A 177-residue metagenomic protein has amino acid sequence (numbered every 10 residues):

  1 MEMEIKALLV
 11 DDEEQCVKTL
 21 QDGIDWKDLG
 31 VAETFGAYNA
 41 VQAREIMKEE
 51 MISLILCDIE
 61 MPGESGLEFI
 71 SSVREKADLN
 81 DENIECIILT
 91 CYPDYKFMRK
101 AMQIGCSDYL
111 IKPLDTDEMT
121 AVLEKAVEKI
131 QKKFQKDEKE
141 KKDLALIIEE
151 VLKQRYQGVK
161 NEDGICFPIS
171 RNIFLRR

Functional and structural regions predicted by a protein language model:
D11, D58: Active-site residues of response regulator receiver
E14-F35: Two-component/phosphorelay signaling modules centered on CheY-like receiver
D28-Y38, I46, M98: Short hydrophobic/Thr-rich beta-strand motif most characteristic of the beta2 strand and flanking loop of CheY-like
G36-E45, S65-F69: Helix N-cap/capping motif at the beta->alpha junctions
M61: Receiver (REC) domain active-site loop signature in two-component systems and cognate sites in sensor histidine kinases
E68, P93-D108: Alpha4 helix (beta4-alpha4-beta5 surface) of REC/receiver domains from two-component response regulators
M102, C106-D108, L114-R177: Interdomain helical linkers/hinges and coiled-coil/dimerization scaffolds that transmit conformational signals
